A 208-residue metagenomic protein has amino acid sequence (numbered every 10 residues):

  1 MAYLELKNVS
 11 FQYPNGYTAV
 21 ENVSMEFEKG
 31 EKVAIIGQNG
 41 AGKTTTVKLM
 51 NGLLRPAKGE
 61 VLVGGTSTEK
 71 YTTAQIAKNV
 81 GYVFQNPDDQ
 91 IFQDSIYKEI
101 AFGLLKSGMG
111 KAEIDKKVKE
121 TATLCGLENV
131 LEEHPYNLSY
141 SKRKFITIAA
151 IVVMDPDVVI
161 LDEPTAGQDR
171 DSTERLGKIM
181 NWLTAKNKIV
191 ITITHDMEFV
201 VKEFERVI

Functional and structural regions predicted by a protein language model:
I36-Q38: The feature captures the beta-strand-to-loop junction immediately N-terminal to the Walker
N51: Helix-to-loop junction immediately C-terminal to a conserved catalytic motif
G59-S67, I76: Conserved ABC transporter NBD signature motif
A112-V130: Conserved ABC ATPase "signature" region
H134-L138: Conserved ABC ATPase signature
V159-D162: Catalytic Walker B motif of ABC-type/P-loop ATPase nucleotide-binding domains
T194-H195: H-loop/switch region of ABC-family ATPase nucleotide-binding domains
